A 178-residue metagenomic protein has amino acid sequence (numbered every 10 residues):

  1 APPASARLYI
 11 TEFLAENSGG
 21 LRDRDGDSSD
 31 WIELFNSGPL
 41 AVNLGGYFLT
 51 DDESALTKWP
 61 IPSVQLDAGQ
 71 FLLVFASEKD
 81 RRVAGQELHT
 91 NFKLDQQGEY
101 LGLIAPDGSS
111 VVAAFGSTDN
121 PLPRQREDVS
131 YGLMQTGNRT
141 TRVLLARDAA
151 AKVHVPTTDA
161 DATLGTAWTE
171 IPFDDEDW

Functional and structural regions predicted by a protein language model:
A1-A150, H154-D177: Activation on beta-sandwich/Ig-like modules and their edge loops
